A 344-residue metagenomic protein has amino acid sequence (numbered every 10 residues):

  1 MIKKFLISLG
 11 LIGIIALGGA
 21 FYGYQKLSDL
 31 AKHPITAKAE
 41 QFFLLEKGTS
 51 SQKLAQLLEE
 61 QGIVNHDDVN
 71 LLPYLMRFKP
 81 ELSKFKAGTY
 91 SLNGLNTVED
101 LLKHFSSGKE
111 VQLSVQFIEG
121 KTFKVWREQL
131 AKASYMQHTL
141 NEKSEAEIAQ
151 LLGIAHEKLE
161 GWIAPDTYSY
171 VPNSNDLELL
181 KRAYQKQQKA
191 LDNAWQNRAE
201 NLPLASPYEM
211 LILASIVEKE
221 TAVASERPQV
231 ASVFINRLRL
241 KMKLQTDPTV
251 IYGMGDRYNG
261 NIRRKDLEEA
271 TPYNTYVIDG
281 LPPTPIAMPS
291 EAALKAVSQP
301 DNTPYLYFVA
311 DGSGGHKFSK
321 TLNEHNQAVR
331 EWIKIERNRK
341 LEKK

Functional and structural regions predicted by a protein language model:
M1-Q245, A287-A292, A296-P304, S313-K344: Conserved catalytic or metal-liganding residues and their short signature motifs at active sites of enzymes
A224-V277, T284: Small-residue-rich helix-loop
L306-F308: Structural recognition of the beta-strand scaffold that forms the well-ordered cores of secreted hydrolase catalytic
